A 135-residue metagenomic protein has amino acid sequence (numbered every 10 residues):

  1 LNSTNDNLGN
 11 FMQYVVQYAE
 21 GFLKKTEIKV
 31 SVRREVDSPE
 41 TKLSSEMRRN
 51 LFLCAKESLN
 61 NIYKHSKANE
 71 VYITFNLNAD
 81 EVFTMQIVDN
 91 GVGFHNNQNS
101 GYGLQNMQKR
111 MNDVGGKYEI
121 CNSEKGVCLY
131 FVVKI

Functional and structural regions predicted by a protein language model:
L1-N10: Flexible helix-coil linker/loop segments in the cytosolic histidine kinase module, especially at subdomain junctions
N10-M47: Helix-loop-beta hinge of the Bergerat
R48-V71: Conserved ATP-binding N-box helix of the HATPase_c
E70-E81: Short beta-strand/loop element within the Bergerat-fold HATPase_c
F75-L77, I120, F131: Conserved catalytic core of two-component histidine kinases
V82, G93, S123-Y130: Glycine-rich nucleotide-binding loop
D89: Acidic ATP/Mg2+-coordinating residue in the GHKL
N96-K125: ATP phosphate-binding glycine-rich loop and adjacent ATP-lid/helix-beta elements within ATP-binding kinase/ATPase
